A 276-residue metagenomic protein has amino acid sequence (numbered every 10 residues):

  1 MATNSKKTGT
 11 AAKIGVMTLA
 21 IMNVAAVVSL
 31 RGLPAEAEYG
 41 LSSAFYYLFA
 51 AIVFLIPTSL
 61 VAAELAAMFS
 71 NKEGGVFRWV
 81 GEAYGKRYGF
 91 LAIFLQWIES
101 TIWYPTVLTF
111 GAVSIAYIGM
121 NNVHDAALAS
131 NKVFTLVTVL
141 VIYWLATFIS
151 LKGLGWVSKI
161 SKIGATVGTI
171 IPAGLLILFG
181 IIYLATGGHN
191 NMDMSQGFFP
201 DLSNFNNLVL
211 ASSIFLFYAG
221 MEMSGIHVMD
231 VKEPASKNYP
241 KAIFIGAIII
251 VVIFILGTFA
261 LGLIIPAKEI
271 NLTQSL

Functional and structural regions predicted by a protein language model:
M1-A63, F69-E73, M194-S195: Membrane-interface "cap" regions at the ends of multi-pass membrane proteins
T8-A12, A44-F45, V123-F134, I163-L276: Helix-loop-helix junctions that connect adjacent transmembrane segments in multi-pass membrane transporters
T10-N23, G85-I98, T138-V141, D201-S212: Select transmembrane alpha-helical segments in multipass membrane proteins
L33, I56, V107, G111-S114 (+4 more regions): Transmembrane helix-loop junctions and nearby membrane-interface residues
E38, P57-Y143, T147-L151: Hydrophobic transmembrane alpha-helices that form the core helical bundles of multi-pass secondary transporters
F49, V53-P57, I98, L140-F148 (+3 more regions): Generic alpha-helical transmembrane segments of integral inner-membrane proteins, especially permease/transport modules
F94-I98, S161, G246: Hydrophobic alpha-helical segments of secondary membrane carriers
